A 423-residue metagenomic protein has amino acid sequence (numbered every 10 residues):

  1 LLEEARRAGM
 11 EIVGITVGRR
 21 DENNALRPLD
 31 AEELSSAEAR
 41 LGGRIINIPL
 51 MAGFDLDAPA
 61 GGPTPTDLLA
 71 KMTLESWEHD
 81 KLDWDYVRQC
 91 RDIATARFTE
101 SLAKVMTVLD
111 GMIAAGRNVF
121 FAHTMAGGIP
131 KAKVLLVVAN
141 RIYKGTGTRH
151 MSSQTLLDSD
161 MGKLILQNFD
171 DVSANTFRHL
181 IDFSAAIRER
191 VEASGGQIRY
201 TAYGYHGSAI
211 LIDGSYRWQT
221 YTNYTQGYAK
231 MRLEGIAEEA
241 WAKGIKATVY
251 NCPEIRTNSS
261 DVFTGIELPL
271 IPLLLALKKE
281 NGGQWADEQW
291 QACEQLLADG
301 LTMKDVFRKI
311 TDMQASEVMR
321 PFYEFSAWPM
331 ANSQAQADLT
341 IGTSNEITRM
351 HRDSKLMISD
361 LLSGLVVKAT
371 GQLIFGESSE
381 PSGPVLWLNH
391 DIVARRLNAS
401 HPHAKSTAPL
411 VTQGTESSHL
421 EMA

Functional and structural regions predicted by a protein language model:
L1-E22: Canonical Rossmann dinucleotide-binding motif of NAD(H)/NADP(H)-dependent dehydrogenases/reductases, specifically
V17-R19, F121-P130, A202-S208: Short loop/turn segments at strand-loop or loop-helix junctions that form parts of catalytic or ligand-binding pockets
A25-R27, K131-K133, V137-G244, Y250-K279: Catalytic loop of short-chain dehydrogenase/reductase
E33-T95, G283-M330: Low-complexity, serine/threonine/proline-enriched polar segments
G53-Y86, P130-L164: Short acidic, low-complexity segments enriched in Ser/Thr/Gly/Pro
D92-M112, T176, L180-I181: Outer-membrane beta-barrel transmembrane strands
L102-N118, S184-A193: Short amphipathic alpha-helices and their capping/turn segments at secondary-structure boundaries
V172-T176, E239, I245-Y250, E267-S406 (+2 more regions): C-terminal helical subdomain
